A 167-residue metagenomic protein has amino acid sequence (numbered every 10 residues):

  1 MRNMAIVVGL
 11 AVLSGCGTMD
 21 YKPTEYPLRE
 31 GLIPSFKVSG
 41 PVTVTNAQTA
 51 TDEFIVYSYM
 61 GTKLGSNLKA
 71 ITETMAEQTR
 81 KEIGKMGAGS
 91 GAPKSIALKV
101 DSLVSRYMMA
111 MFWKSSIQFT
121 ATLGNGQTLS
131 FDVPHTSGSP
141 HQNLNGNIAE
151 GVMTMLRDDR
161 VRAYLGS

Functional and structural regions predicted by a protein language model:
M1-C16: Sec-dependent bacterial lipoprotein signal peptides
I6-G9, L28, V152: Terminal low-complexity, poorly structured segments
G15, E82, M86, S90 (+1 more regions): Solvent-exposed amphipathic alpha-helical surface segments
C16-E77, Y164-S167: A structural "domain/chain start" motif
G17-P27, E77, K81-S139: Surface-exposed short loop/turn segments
T45-T49, A110-G124, V152-D159: Short, Lys/Arg-enriched charge-dense amphipathic segments
E53-K69, G124-G166: Short secondary-structure boundary motifs at beta->alpha junctions and helix caps
